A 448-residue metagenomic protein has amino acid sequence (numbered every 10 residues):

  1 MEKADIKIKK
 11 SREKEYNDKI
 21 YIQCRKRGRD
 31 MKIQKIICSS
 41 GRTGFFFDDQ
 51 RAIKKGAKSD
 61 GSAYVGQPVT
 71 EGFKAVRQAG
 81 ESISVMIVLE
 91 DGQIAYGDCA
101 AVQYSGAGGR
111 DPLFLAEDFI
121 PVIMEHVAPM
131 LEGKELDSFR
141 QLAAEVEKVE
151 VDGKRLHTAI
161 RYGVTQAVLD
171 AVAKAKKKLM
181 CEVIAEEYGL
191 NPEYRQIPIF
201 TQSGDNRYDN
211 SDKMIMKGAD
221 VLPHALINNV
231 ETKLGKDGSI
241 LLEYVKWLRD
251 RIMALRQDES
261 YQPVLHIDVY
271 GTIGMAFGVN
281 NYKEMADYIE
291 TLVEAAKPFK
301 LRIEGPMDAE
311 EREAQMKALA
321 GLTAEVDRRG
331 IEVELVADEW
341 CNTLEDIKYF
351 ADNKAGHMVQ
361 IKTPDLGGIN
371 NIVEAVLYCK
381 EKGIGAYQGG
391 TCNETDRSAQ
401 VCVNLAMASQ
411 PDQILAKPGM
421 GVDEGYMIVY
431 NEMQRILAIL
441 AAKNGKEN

Functional and structural regions predicted by a protein language model:
I6-K9, E13-Q23: Short, positively charged and aromatic/hydrophobic N-terminal segments
D30-S84: Short, Gly/Pro- and small/polar-rich lid/capping loops
E81-D91, A95-A101, Y208-P223, Y288-T291 (+1 more regions): Short beta-strand elements
V88, I94-K176: Metal- or metallocofactor-binding catalytic centers and their adjacent structured scaffolds across diverse enzyme
V151-D327, E332, V336-E339: Active-site-facing alpha/beta catalytic cores
L255-A408, L415-M433: Catalytic core of soluble alpha/beta enzymes
E424-N448: Structural signal for terminal/edge beta-strands and the immediately following C-terminal loop/tail that closes
